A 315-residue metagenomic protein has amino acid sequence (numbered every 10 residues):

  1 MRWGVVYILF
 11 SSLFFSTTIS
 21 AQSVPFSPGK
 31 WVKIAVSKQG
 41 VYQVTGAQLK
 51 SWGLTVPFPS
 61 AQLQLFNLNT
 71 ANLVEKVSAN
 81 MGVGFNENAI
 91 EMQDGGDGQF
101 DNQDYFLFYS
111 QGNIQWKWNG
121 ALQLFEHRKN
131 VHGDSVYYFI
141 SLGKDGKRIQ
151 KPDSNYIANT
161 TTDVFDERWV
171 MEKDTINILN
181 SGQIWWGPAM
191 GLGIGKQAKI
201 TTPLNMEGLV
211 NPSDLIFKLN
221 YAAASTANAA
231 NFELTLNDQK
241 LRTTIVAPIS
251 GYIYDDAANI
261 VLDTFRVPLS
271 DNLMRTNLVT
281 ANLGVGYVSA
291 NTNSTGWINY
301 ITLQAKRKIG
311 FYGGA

Functional and structural regions predicted by a protein language model:
M1-S23: Bacterial Sec-dependent N-terminal signal peptides
Q22-V36, S51-A315: Structured catalytic cores of large enzymes
V41-Y42: Ligand-binding face of N-terminal immunoglobulin V-set domains in extracellular IgSF glycoproteins
